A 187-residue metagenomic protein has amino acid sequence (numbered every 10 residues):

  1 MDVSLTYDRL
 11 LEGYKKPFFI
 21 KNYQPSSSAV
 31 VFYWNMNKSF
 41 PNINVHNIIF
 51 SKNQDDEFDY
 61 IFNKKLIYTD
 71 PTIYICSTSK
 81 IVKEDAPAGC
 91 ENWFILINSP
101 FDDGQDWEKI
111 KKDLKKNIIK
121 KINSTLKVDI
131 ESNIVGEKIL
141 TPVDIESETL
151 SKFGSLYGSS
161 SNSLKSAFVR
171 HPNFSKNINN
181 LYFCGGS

Functional and structural regions predicted by a protein language model:
M1-A86: Mid-domain catalytic core of redox enzymes that form a hydrophobic substrate pocket/lid adjacent to a catalytic redox
M1-G13, P17-P25, F32, N37-P41 (+3 more regions): C-terminal structured subdomain/cap of oxidoreductase catalytic cores
Y14, F18, D59-F62, S79 (+4 more regions): Generic preference for well-ordered secondary structure
S39-F40, L66-Y68, W107-S147: Flavin-binding catalytic cores
P71-Y74, V128-S187: A glycine-rich dinucleotide-binding beta-alpha-beta segment and adjacent secondary-structure elements that constitute
A86-N92: Ligand-binding loop in jelly-roll beta-barrel domains
N98-Q105: Amphipathic alpha-helix from the class-I
